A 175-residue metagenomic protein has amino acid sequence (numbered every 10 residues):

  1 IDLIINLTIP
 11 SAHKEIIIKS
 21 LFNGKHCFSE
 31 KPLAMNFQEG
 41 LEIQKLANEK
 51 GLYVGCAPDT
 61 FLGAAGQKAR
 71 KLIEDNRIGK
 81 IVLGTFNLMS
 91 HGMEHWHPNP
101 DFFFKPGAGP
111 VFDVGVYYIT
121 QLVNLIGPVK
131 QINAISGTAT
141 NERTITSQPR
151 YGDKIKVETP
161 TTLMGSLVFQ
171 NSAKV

Functional and structural regions predicted by a protein language model:
I1-L46: Beta-loop-alpha module in the N-terminal Rossmann-like domain of NAD(P)-dependent dehydrogenases, especially those
L3, E15, E42, K68-K71 (+2 more regions): Alpha-helical elements of Rossmann-like donor-binding domains used by nucleotide-donor carbohydrate transfer enzymes
A12, K25, P32, G55-F61 (+1 more regions): Rossmann-like NAD(P)(H) cofactor-binding subdomain of soluble oxidoreductases
N23-K25, K50-L52, Q170-K174: A short helix->loop->beta-strand "cap" motif at the edges of active sites that frequently abuts
G24, G51, G79-I81, V129 (+1 more regions): A general structural motif
E42-D59, I78-F86: Rossmann-fold dehydrogenase core element
T60-K156: Predominantly a Rossmann-like dinucleotide-binding segment in NAD(P)-dependent oxidoreductases
P160, G165-S172: Active-site beta-strand termini and strand-to-loop segments that position acidic
